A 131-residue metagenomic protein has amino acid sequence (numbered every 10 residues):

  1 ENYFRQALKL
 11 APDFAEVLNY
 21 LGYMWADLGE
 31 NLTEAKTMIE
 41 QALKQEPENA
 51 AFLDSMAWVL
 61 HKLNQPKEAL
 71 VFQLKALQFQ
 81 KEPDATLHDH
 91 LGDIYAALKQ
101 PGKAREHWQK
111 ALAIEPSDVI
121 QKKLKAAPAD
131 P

Functional and structural regions predicted by a protein language model:
E1-Q6, L28-Q41, L63-K75, K99-K110: Structural signature of tandem alpha-helical TPR/SEL1-like repeats, specifically the intra-repeat loop/turn
L10, Q45, F79-Q80, A113-I114: Structural marker of alpha-solenoid helical repeat scaffolds
F14, N49, D84, S117-D118: Residue-level recognition of tetratricopeptide repeat
A15-M24: Amphipathic alpha-helical repeat scaffolds of TPR domains
V17, F52, L87, I120-Q121: TPR alpha-solenoid repeat register
Y20, S55, H90, K123-L124: Canonical tetratricopeptide repeat
Y23-M24, W58, D93, A126: Residue-level recognition of tetratricopeptide repeat
E48, F52-S55, E68-F79: Generic long, charged, amphipathic alpha-helical segments
